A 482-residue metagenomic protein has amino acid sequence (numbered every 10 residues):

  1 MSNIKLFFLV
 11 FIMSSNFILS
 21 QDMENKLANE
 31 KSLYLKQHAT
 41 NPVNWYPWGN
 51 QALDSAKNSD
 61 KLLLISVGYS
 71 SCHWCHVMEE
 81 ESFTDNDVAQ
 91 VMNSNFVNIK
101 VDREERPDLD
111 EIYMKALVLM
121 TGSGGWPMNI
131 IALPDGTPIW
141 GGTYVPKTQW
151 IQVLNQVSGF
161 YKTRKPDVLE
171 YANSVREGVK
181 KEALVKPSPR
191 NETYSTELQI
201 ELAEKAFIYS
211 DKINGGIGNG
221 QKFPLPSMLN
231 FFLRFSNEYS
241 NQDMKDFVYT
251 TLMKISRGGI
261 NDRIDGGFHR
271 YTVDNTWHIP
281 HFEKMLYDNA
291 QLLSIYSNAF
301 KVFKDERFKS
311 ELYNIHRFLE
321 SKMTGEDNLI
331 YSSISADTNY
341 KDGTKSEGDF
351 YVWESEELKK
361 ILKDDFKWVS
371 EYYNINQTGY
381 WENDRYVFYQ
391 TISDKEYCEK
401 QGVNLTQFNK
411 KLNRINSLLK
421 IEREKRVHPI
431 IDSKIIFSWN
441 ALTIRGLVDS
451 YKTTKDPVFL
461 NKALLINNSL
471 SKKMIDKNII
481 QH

Functional and structural regions predicted by a protein language model:
M1-D22: Bacterial Sec-dependent N-terminal signal peptides
K5, V10, D243-T251, V458-L465: Short alpha-helical "patches" and their helix-cap loops
S20-G446, S450-T454, Q481-H482: Replace the tail clause
M323-S332, V458-H482: Catalytic cores of carbohydrate-active enzymes
